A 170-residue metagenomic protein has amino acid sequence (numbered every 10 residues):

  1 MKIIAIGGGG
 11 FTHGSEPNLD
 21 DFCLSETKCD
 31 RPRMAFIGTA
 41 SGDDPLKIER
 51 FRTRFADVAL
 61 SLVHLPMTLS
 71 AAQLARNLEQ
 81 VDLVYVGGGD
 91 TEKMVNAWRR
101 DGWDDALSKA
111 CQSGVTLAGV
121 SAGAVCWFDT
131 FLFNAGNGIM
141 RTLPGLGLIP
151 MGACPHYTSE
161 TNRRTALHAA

Functional and structural regions predicted by a protein language model:
M1-L83, G87: N-terminal beta1-alpha1 cap of cysteine-dependent amidohydrolase-like domains
G9, G88-E92, G123: Short glycine-rich anion-binding loops that position phosphate/pyrophosphate groups of nucleotides and phosphorylated
V81-G88, N137-L143: Short, structured secondary-structure boundary patches
K93-T165: Class I SAM-dependent methyltransferase SAM-binding "motif I" and its flanking Rossmann-like core
A166-A170: A conserved acidic, glycine/proline-rich C-terminal tail/linker
